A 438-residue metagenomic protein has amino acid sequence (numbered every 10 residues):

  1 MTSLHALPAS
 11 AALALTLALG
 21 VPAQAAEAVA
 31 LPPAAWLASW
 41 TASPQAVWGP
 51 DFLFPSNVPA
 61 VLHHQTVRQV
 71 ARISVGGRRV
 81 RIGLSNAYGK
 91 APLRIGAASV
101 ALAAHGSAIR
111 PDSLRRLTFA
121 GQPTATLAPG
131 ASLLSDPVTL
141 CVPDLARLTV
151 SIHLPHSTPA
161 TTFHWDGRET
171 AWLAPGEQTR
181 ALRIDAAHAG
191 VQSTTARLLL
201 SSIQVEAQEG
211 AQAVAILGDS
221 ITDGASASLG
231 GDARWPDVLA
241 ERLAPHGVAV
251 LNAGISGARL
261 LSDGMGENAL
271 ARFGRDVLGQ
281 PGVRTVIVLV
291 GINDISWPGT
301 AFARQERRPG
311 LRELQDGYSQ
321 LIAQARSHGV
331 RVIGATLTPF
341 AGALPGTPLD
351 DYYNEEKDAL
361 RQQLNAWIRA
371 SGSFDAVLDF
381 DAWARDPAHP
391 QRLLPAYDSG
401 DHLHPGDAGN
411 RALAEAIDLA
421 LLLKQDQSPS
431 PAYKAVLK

Functional and structural regions predicted by a protein language model:
M1-A11: Bacterial N-terminal signal peptides that target proteins for export
A12-A14, A23-L217, A227-L229, K424-K438: N-terminal secretory targeting modules
T16, T222, T336-T338: Ser/Thr-centric signal marking residues that sit in or immediately flank functional binding/regulatory motifs
W40, H63-Q69, L84, P92 (+9 more regions): Conserved SGNH/GDSL esterase-like catalytic core that processes O-acyl groups on lipids and polysaccharides
A215, L251, I333, A376-L378: Hydrophobic/aromatic beta-strand patches that form the interior of the parallel beta-sheet core in alpha/beta enzyme
L270, S296, T338-K438: Catalytic His-Asp segment of secreted/periplasmic serine-dependent ester chemistry enzymes
H328-R331: A short helix->loop->beta-strand "cap" motif at the edges of active sites that frequently abuts
